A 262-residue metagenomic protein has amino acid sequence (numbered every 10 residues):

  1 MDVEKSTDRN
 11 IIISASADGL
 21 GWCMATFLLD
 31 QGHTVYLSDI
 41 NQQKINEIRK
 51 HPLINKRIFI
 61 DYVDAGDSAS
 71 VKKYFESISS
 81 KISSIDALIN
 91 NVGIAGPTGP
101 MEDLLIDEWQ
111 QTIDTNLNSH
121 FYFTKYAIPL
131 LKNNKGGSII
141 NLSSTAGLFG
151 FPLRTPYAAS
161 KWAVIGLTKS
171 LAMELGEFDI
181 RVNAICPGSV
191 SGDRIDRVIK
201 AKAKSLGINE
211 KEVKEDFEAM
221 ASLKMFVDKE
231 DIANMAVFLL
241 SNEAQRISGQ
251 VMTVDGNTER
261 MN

Functional and structural regions predicted by a protein language model:
D2, A95-T98, F149, V237 (+1 more regions): Short C-terminal tail/terminal secondary-structure segment of NAD(P)H-dependent dehydrogenase/reductase domains
V3-Y36: Canonical Rossmann dinucleotide-binding motif of NAD(H)/NADP(H)-dependent dehydrogenases/reductases, specifically
G99-M101, E108-I113, F217: Substrate-binding pocket helix/loop in short-chain dehydrogenase/reductase
T124, S160, T168: Active-site helix of classical SDR
S144: Residue(s) in the substrate-gating loop at a strand-loop-helix junction that position the organic substrate next
G176, R181, I247-G249: Short, small/polar-rich loop/turn modules that mediate ligand/substrate recognition or access, typified
A184, I208-E243, I247, V254-G256: C-terminal helical subdomain
